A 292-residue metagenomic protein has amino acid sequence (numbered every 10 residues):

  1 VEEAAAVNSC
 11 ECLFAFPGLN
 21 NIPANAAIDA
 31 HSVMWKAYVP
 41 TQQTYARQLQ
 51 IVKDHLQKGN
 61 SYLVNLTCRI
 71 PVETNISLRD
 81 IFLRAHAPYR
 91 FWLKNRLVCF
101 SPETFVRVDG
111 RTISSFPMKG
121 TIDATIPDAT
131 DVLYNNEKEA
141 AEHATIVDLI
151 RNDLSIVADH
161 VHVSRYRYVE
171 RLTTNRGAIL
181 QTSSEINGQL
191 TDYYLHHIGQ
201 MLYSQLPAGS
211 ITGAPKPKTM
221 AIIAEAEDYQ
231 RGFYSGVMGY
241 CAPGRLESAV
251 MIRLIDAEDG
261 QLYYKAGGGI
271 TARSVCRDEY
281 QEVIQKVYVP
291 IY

Functional and structural regions predicted by a protein language model:
V1-Y292: Extended alpha-helical targeting/anchoring segments, especially N-terminal organellar/secretory targeting helices
